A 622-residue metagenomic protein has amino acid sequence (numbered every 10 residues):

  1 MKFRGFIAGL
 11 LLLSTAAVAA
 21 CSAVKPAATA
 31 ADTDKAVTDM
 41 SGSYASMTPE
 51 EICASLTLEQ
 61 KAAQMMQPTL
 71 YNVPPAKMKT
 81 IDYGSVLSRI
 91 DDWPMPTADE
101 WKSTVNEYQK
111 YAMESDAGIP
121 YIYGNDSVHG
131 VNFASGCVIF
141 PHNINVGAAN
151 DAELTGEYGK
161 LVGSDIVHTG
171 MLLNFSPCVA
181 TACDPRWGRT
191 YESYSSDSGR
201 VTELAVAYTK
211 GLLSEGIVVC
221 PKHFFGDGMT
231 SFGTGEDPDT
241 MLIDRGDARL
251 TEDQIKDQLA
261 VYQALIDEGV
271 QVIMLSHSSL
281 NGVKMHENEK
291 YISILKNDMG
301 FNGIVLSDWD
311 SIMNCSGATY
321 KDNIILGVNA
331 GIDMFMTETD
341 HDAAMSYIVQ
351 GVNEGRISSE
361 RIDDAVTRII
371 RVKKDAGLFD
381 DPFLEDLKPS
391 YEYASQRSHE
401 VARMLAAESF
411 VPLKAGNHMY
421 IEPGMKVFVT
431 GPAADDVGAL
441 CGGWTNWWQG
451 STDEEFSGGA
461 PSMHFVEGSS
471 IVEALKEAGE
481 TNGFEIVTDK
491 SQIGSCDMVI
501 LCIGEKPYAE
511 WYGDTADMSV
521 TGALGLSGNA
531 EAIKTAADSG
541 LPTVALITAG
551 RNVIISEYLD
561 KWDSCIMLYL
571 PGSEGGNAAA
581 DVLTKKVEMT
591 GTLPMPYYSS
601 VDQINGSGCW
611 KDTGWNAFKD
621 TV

Functional and structural regions predicted by a protein language model:
R4-V24: Sec-dependent N-terminal signal peptides of Gram-positive bacterial secreted proteins and lipoproteins
A20-V622: Glycoside hydrolase catalytic-domain context in secreted enzymes
